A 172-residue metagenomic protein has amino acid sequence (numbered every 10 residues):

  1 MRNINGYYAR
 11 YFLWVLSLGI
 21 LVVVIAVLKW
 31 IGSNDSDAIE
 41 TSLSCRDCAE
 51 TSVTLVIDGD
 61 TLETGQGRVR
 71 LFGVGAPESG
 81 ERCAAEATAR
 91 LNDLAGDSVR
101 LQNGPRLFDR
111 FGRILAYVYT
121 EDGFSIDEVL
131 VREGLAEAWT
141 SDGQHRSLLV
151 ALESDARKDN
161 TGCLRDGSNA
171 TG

Functional and structural regions predicted by a protein language model:
M1-G172: Small beta-barrel nucleic-acid-binding modules, primarily SNase/OB-fold domains and secondarily Tudor-like barrels
